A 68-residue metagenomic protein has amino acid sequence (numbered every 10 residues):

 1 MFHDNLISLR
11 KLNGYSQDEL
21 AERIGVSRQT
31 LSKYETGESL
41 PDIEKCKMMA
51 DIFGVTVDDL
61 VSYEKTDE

Functional and structural regions predicted by a protein language model:
D4-R23: Short basic helix-loop element that most often maps to the first helix and adjoining turn of HTH DNA-binding modules
L6, L20-A21, L31-Y34, L60: Conserved hydrophobic/aromatic packing and binding residues within compact polymer-binding modules
I7, I43-E44: Short, Lys/Arg-enriched C-terminal cap helix and immediately downstream tail that follows
S16, S27-T30, D42, T56: Short coil turns linking two alpha-helices in DNA-binding domains
E44-D59: DNA major-groove recognition helix of helix-turn-helix/homeodomain DNA-binding modules
V61-E68: Short, charged recognition helix plus adjacent turn of helix-turn-helix-like nucleic-acid-binding domains
